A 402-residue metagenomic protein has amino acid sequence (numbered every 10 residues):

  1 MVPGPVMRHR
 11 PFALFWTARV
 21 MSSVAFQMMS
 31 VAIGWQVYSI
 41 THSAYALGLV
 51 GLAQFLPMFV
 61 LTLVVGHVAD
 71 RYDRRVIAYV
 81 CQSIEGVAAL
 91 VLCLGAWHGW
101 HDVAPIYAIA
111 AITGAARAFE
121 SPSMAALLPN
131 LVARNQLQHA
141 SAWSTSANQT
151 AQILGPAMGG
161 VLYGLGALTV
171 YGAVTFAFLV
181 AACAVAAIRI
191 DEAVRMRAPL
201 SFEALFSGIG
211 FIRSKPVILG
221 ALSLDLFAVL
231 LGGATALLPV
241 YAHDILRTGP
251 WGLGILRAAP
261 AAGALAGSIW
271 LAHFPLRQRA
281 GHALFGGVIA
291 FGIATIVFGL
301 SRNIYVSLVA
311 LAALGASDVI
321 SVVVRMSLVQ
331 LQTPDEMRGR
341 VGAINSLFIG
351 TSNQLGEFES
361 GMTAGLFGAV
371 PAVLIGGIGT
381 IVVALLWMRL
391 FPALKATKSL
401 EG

Functional and structural regions predicted by a protein language model:
V2-P57, G210-P260: Helix-loop boundary and gating motifs at the non-cytosolic
F15, H101-I109, G220, Y305-L311: Short hydrophobic/alpha-helical segments at membrane-entry points of transmembrane helices in Major Facilitator
F26, I112-M124, L314-R325: Core transmembrane helices of Major Facilitator Superfamily
V31, Q149-G160, A236, S268 (+1 more regions): Glycine/proline-centered helix-kink
V50, V60-V64, R71, I77 (+8 more regions): C-terminal transmembrane bundle of multi-pass solute transporters/carriers
H98, P105, N148-C183: Helix-loop-helix hairpin linking two adjacent transmembrane segments in secondary transporters
G99, A126, N130, Y171-L200 (+2 more regions): Helix-loop junctions on the cytosolic side of multi-pass membrane transporters, especially the intracellular loop
I109-T150: Cytoplasmic helix-loop-helix junction between adjacent transmembrane helices in 12-TM secondary transporters
